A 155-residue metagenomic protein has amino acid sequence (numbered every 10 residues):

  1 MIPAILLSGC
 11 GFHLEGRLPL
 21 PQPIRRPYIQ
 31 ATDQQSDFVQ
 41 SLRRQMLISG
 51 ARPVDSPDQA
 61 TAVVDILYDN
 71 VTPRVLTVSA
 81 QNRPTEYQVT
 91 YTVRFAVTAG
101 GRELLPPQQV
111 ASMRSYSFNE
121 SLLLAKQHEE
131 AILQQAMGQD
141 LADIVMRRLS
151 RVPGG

Functional and structural regions predicted by a protein language model:
M1-I2: N-terminal export leaders
L6-A51, P153-G155: A structural "domain/chain start" motif
A31, M46-G50, V97-G101, E120 (+1 more regions): Sec/Tat-exported extracytoplasmic proteins
Q35, V39, E86-T90, E130-A142: Solvent-exposed, acidic/flexible segments
A51-A62: Short acidic low-complexity segments
Q59, D65-Q109, S115-H128: Surface-exposed short loop/turn segments
L124-G155: C-terminal/domain-edge helix-coil "capping" segments
